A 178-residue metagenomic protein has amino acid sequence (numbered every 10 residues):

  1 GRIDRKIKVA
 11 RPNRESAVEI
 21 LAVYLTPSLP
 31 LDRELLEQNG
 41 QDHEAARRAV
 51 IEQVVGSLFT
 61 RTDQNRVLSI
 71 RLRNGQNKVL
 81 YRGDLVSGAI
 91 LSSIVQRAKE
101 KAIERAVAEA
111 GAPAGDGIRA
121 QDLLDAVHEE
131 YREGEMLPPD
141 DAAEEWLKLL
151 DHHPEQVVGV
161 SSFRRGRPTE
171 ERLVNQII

Functional and structural regions predicted by a protein language model:
G1-R11: A short helix-turn-beta junction within AAA+ P-loop NTPase domains corresponding to the substrate/partner-engaging
I3-R5, T26-L29, A143-E145: Short, low-complexity, polar/charged sequence segments that are solvent-exposed and flexible
A10-I90, E100-A110: Conserved C-terminal "switch" segment of AAA+ ATPases
I70-I178: C-terminal engagement/docking regions of AAA+ P-loop ATPases
